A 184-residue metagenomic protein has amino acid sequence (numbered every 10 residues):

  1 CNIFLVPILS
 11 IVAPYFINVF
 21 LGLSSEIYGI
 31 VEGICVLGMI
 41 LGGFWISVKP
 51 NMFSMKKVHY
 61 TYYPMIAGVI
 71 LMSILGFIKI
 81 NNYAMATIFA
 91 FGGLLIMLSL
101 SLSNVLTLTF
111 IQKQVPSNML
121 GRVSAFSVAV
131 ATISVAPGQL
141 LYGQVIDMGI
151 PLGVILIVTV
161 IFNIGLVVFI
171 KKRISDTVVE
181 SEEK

Functional and structural regions predicted by a protein language model:
C1-S10, L100, V135: Conserved extracellular-gate-facing transmembrane-helix segments in secondary transporters
P14-K184: C-terminal transmembrane bundle of multi-pass solute transporters/carriers
